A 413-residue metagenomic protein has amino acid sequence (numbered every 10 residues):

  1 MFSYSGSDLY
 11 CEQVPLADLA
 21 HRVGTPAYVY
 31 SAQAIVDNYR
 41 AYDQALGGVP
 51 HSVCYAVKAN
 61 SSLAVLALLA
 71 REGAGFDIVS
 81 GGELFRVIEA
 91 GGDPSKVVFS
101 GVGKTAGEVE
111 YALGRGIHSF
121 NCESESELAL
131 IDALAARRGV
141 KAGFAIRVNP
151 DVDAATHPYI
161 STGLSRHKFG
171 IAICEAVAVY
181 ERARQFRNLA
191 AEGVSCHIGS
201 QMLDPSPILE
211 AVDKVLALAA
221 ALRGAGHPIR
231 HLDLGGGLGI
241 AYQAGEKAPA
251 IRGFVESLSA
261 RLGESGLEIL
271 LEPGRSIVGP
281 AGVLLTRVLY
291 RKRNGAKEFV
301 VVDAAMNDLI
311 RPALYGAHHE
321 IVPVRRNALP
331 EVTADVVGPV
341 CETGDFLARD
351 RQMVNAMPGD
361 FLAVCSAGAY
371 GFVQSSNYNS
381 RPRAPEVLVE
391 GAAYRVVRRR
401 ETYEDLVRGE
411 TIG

Functional and structural regions predicted by a protein language model:
M1-A142, E181, Q185-A191, A217 (+2 more regions): A charged N-terminal "starter" segment
P15, S31-A34, N38, Y42 (+19 more regions): General structural feature for long, well-ordered alpha-helical segments within catalytic domains of soluble enzymes
A56, G143-N149, S195-H197, D233-G235 (+2 more regions): Short beta-strand segments
A59-S61, G82-E83, G103-K104, S124-S126 (+5 more regions): Active-site-proximal loop/turn and secondary-structure-junction residues that shape catalytic pockets, frequently
V65-L66, E89, V109-G114, I131-L134 (+6 more regions): Short acidic, glycine/serine/threonine-rich loops at helix termini
D77-I78, N121, A145, S195 (+2 more regions): Conserved beta-strand positions in the central sheet of alpha/beta enzyme cores
P150-K292, M353, N379-R381, E390: Active-site loop/helix belt of alpha/beta enzymes
S257, G266-G413: Charged (often Lys/Glu-rich) extended helix/loop segments that serve as interaction or gating elements
